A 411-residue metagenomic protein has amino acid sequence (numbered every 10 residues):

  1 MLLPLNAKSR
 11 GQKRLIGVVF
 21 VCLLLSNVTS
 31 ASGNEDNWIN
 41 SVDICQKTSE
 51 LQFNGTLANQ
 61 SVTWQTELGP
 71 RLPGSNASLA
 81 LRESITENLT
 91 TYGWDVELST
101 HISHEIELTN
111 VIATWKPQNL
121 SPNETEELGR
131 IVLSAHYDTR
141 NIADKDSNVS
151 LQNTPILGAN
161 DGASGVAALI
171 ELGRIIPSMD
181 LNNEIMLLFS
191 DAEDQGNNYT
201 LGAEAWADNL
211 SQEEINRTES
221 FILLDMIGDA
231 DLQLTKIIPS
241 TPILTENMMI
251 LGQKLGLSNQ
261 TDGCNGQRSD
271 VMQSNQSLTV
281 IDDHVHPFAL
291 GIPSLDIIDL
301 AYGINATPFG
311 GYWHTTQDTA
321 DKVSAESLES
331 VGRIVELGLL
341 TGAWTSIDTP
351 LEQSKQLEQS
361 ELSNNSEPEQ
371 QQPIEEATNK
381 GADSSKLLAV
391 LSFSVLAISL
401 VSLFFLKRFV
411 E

Functional and structural regions predicted by a protein language model:
M1-I39, S360-E411: Secretory targeting signatures
E35-R82, Y92, T307-K322: N-terminal capping segment at the start of a domain
L57-E67, N76, A80-G93, S164-E171 (+8 more regions): Extracytoplasmic/secreted proteins, especially bacterial periplasmic and envelope-associated proteins
S61-E127, N265-D270: A non-catalytic alpha/beta surface segment that caps or lines the substrate-entry region of metallo-dependent hydrolase
W64, I112-T114, R130-A135, G158 (+4 more regions): Structural recognition of the beta-strand scaffold that forms the well-ordered cores of secreted hydrolase catalytic
R71-P73, I102-E105, N119-L120, Y137-N141 (+5 more regions): Solvent-exposed loop/turn segments at secondary-structure junctions within structured extracellular/periplasmic domains
N153-N247: Acidic/histidine-rich catalytic neighborhood of metal-dependent amide-processing enzymes
A230-E358, N364-P373: Active-site-adjacent substrate-binding region of metalloamidase/peptidase-like peptide-processing proteins
